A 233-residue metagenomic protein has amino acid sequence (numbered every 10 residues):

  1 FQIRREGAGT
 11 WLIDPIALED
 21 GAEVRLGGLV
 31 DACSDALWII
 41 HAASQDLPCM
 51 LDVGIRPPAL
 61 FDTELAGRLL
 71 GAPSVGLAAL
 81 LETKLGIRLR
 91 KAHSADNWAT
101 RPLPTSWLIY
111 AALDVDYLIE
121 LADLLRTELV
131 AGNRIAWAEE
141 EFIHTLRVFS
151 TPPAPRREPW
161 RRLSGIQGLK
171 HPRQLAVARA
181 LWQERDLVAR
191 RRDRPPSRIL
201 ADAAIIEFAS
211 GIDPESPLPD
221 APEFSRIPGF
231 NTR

Functional and structural regions predicted by a protein language model:
F1, I39, D62, L81 (+4 more regions): A residue-level signal for conserved active-site and pocket-lining positions in enzyme catalytic cores
F1-A79: Conserved RNase H-like, two-metal-ion catalytic cores of nucleic-acid enzymes
A36, L70-G71, L108-A111, H171-L175 (+1 more regions): Hydrophobic alpha-helical scaffolding
P58-L60, R88-A95, R192-R198, T232-R233: Short, surface-exposed acidic
L65-L69, A99, A204-E207: Conserved short loop/turn motifs at secondary-structure junctions
L77-R90, F224: A polyampholytic, Gly/Pro-enriched intrinsically disordered region
L89-S150: Acidic, Mg2+-coordinating catalytic module of metal-dependent nucleases/exonucleases that use a two-metal-ion mechanism
L129-R233: Acidic catalytic cores of enzymes that act on phosphate-bearing nucleotides/polynucleotides
